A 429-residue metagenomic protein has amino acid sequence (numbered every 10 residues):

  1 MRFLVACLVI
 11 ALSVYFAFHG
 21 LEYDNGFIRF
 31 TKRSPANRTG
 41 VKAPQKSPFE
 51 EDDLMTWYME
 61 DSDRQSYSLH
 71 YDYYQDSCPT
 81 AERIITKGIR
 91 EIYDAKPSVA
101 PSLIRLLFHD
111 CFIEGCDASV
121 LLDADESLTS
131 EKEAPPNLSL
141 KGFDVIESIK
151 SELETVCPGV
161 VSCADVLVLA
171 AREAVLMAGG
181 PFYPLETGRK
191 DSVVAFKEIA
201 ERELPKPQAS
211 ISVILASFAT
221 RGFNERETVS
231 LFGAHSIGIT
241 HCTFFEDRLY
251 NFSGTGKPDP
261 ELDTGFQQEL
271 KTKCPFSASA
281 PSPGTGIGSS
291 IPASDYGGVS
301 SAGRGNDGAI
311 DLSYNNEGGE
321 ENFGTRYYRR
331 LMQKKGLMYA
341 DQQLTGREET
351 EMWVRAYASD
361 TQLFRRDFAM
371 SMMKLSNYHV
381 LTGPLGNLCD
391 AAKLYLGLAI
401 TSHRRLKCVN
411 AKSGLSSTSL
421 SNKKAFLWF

Functional and structural regions predicted by a protein language model:
M1-F429: Catalytic cores of secreted/periplasmic or lumenal enzymes
